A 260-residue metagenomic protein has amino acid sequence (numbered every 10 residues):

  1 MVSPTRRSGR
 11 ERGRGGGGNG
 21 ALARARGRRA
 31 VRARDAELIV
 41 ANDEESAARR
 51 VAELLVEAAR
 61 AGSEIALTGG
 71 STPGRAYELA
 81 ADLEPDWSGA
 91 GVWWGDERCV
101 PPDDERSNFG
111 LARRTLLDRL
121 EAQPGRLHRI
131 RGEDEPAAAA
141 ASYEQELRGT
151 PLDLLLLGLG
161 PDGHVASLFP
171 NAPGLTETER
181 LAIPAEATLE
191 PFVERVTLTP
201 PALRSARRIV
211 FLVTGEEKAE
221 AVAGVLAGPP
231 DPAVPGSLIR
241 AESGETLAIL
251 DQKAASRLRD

Functional and structural regions predicted by a protein language model:
P4-G27: Compositionally biased, low-complexity flexible segments
L22-I65, A137: N-terminal glycine-/serine-/threonine-rich phosphate-binding loop
V31-D35, W87-L156: Ligand-binding beta-strand-loop-alpha-helix segment within the catalytic cores of soluble metabolic enzymes
A61-P85: Glycine-rich N-terminal segment of FAD-binding domains in flavoprotein oxidoreductases, spanning the beta-loop-helix
L67-T72, L157-P161, T214: Glycine-rich beta-strand-to-loop/alpha-helix junction loops that act as flexible
L79-W87, P170-E179, A227: A glycine- and small-aliphatic-rich helix-loop capping segment at beta-alpha/alpha-beta transitions that lines
L155-P201: Class I SAM-dependent methyltransferase SAM-binding "motif I" and its flanking Rossmann-like core
L203-D260: C-terminal functional extensions of proteins
